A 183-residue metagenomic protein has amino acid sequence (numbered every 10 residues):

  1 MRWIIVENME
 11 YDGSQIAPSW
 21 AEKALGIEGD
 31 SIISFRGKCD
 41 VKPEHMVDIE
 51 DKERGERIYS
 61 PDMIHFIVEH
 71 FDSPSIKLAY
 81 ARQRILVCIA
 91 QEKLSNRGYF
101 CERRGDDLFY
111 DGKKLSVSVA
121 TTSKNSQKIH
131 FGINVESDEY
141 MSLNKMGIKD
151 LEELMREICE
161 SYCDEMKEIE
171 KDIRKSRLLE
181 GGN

Functional and structural regions predicted by a protein language model:
R2-M46, E50-N183: Catalytic beta-strand/loop module used to bind and position nucleotide/cofactor moieties in cofactor-attachment
